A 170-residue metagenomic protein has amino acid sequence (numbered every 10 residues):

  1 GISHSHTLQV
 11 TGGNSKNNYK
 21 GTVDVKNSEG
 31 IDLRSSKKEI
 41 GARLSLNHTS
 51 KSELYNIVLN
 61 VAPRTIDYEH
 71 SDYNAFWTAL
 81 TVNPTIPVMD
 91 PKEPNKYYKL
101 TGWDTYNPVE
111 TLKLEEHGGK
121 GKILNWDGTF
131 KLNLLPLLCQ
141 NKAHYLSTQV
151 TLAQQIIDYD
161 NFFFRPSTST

Functional and structural regions predicted by a protein language model:
S3-D24, S28-S35, G41-I123, S169: Flexible loop and strand-edge segments within Gram-negative outer membrane beta-barrel domains
H6, W126-K131: Phosphate-interacting basic helix/loop segments used at nucleotide- and nucleic-acid interfaces
T11-S15, N47-K51, T129-N141, Y145-S147: Structural signature of outer-membrane beta-barrel channels/translocons
K37-K38, Q155: A general, composition-driven signal for non-globular sequence regions
V58-A62, L146-Q155: Extended hydrophobic secondary-structure segments that form protein cores and membrane-embedded regions
D158-N161: Structured, charged N-terminal subsegments at the starts of enzyme catalytic cores and at intra-chain domain/subunit
F164-T170: Solvent-exposed, glycine/polar-rich loop segments of beta-barrel outer-membrane systems
